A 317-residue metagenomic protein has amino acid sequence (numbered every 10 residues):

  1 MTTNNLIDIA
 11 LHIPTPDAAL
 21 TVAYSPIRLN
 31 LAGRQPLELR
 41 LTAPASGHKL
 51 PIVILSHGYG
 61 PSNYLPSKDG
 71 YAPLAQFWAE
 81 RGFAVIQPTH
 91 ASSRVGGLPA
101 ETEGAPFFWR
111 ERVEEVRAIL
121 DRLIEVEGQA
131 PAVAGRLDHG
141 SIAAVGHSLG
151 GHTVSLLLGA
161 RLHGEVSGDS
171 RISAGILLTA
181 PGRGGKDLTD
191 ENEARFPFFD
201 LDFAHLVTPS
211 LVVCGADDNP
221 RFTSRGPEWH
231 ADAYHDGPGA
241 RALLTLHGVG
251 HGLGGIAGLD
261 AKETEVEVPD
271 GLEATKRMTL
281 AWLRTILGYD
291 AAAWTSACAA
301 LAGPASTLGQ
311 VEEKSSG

Functional and structural regions predicted by a protein language model:
M1-H48: N-terminal cap/lid segment of alpha/beta-hydrolase-fold proteins
K49-G58: Short beta-strand element of the alpha/beta-hydrolase
H57, G146-H152: Conserved alpha/beta-hydrolase "nucleophile elbow" surrounding the catalytic nucleophile
L65-P88: Short amphipathic alpha-helix adjacent to the substrate-entry channel of hydrolases
G104-H139: Alpha/beta-hydrolase active-site loop
I124, G151-E165: Short glycine-enriched nucleophile-adjacent loop and the immediately C-terminal alpha-helix near the catalytic center
S167-G248: The feature captures the conserved acid-bearing segment of alpha/beta-hydrolase catalytic domains
G248-G250, I256-G317: Alpha/beta-hydrolase-fold serine-hydrolase catalytic core, especially in secreted/extracellular enzymes
